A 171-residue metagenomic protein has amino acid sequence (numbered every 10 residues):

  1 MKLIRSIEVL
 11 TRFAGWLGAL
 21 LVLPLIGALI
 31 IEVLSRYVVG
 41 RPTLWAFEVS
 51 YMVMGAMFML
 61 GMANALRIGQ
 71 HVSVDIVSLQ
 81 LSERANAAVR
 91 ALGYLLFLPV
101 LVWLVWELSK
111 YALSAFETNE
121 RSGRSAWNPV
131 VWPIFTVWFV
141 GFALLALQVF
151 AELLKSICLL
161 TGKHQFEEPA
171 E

Functional and structural regions predicted by a protein language model:
M1-E171: Alpha-helical transmembrane segments and membrane-interface helix-loop junctions in multi-pass membrane proteins
